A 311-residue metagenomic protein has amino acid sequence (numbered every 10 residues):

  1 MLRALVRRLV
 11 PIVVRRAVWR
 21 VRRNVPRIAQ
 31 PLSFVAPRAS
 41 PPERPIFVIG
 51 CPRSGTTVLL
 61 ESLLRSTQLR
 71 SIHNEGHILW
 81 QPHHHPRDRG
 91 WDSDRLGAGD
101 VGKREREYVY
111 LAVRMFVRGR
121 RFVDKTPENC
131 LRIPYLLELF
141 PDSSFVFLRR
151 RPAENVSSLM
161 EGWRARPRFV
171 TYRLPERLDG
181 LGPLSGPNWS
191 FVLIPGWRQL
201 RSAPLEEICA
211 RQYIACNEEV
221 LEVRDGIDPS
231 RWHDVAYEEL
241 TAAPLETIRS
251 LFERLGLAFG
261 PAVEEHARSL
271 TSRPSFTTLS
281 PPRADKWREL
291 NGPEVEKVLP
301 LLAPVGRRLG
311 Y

Functional and structural regions predicted by a protein language model:
M1-L111, F116, R164-F169, P175-E176 (+1 more regions): PAPS-dependent sulfotransferase catalytic core
M1-P45, R168-Y311: PAPS-dependent sulfotransferases, especially Golgi type II membrane carbohydrate sulfotransferases
I46, R70, S144-V146, H233-V235: Hydrophobic/aromatic beta-strand patches that form the interior of the parallel beta-sheet core in alpha/beta enzyme
G50, F122-K125, F147-R149, D234-A236: Short beta-strand segments
T57-L60, I78-Q81, C130-I133, A153-S158 (+2 more regions): Short catalytic/ligand-binding loop motif for oxyanion handling, primarily in non-cytosolic enzymes, centered on
S66-T67, F140, I227-P229: Acidic-histidine catalytic/liganding microenvironments
V109-Y135: Glycine-rich phosphate-binding loop used to anchor ATP phosphates in small-molecule kinases, encompassing both
K125, L136-G162: Conserved phosphate-donor/acceptor-positioning beta-strand/loop module used by diverse small-molecule
